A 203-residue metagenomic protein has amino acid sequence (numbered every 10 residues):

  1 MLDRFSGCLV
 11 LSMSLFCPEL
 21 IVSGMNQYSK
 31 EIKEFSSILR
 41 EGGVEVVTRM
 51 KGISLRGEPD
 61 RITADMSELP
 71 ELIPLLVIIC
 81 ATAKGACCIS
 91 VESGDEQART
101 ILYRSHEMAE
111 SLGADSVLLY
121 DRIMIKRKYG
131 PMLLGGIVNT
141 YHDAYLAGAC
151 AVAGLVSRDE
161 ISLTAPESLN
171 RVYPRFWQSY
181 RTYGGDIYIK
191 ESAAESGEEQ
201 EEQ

Functional and structural regions predicted by a protein language model:
M1-Q203: Short, structured segments at the rim of ligand-binding sites
